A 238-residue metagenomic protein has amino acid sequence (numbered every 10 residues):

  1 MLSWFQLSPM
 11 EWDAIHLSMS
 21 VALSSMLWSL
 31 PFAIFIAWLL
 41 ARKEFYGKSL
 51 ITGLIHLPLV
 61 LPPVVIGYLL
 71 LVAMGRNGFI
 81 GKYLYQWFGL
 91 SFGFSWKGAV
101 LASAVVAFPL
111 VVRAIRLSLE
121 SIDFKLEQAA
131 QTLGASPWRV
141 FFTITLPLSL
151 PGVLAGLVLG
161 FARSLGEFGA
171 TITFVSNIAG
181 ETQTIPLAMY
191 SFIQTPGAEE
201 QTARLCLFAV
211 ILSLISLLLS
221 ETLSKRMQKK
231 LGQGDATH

Functional and structural regions predicted by a protein language model:
M1-L27, L39-K48, Q86-G89, S191-E200: Periplasmic/extracellular loop-to-transmembrane helix junction in inner-membrane transport proteins
M1-M10, I172-L214, H238: Interhelical loop and adjacent transmembrane-helix boundary motif in polytopic membrane transport permeases
L2-Q6, W12, G67-A104, F174-I178: Membrane-interfacial helix termini and adjacent extracytoplasmic/periplasmic loops of multi-pass transporters
S24-I55, Y68-L70, S118-E120, K125 (+3 more regions): Transmembrane-helix boundary motif in ABC transporter permease subunits
K43-I51, F79-I80, S95, K125 (+3 more regions): Membrane-helix interface segments
G47, R116-E127, Q131-T132, E199-H238: C-terminal transmembrane helix and the adjacent membrane-cytosol boundary/short C-terminal tail of inner/organellar
G75-R76, V153-S191: Non-cytoplasmic
V112-I115, L119, D123, P137-A170: Transmembrane alpha-helices
